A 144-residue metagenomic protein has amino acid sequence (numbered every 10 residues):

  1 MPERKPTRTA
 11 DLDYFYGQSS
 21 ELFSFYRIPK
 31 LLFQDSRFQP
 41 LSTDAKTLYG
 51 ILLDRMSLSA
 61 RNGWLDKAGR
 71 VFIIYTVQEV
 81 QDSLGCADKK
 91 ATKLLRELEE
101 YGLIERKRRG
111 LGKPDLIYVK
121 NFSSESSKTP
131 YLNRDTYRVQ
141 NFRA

Functional and structural regions predicted by a protein language model:
M1-Q34: An N-terminal low-complexity regulatory-tail signal and nearby short nucleic-acid-interaction modules
P2-R4, D11, F122-A144: Charged low-complexity intrinsically disordered patches
G17, F38-T43, R55-Y118: Winged helix-turn-helix DNA-binding recognition segment
F25, K30-F33, L52, E99-L103: Short, well-ordered amphipathic alpha-helices
P29, Y118-K120: Residues in well-ordered beta-strands of folded domains
F33, K113, S124-S126: Generic "edge-of-domain/loop-turn" microfeature
A45-L48, L52: Short alpha-helical "packing" element that flanks the helix-turn-helix/winged-helix DNA-binding module
